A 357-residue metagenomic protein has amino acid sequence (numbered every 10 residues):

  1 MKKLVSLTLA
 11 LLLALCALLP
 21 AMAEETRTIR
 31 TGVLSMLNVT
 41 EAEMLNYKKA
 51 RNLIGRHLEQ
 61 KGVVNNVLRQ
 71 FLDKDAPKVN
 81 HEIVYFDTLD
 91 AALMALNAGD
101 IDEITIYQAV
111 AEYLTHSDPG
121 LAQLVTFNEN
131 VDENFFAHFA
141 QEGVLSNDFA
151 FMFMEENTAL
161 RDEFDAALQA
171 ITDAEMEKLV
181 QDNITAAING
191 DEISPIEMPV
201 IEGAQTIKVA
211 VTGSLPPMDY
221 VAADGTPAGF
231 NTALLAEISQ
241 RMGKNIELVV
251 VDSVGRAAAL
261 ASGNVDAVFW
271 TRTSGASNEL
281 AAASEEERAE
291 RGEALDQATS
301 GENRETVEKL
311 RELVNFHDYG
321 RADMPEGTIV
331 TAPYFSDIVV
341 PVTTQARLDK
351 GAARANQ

Functional and structural regions predicted by a protein language model:
M1-L4: Positively charged n-region of N-terminal signal peptides that target proteins for export
A17-T26: Sec-dependent signal peptide cleavage junction
E24, M176-T212: Disordered inhibitory propeptide/activation segment of secreted metzincin zinc metalloprotease zymogens, centered on
T26-E103, Y107, E202-E279, E287-R311: Extracytoplasmic small-molecule ligand-binding "clamshell" domains of the periplasmic binding protein/Venus flytrap
S35-V39, P119-D165, G213-S214, A289 (+3 more regions): Periplasmic-binding protein-like
L37-V39, M44-N65, F139-E192, T232-R241 (+2 more regions): Extended ligand-binding regions for polar small-molecule ligands
E82-Y85, Q123-L124, M198, L248 (+1 more regions): Conserved beta-strand scaffold positions in the cores of enzyme catalytic domains, especially in NTP/NDP-utilizing
